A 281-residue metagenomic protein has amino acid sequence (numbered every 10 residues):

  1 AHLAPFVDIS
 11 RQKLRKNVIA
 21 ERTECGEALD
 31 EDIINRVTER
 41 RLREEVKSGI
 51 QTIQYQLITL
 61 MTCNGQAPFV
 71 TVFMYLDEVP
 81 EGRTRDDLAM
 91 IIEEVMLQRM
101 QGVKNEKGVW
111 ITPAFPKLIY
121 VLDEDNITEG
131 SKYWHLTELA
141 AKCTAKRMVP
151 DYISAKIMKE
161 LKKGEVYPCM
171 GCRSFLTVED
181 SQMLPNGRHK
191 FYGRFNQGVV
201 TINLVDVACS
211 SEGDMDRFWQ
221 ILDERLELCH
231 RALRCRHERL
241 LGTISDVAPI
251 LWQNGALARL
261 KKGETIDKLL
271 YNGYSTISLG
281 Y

Functional and structural regions predicted by a protein language model:
A1-N272: Conserved catalytic cores of very large enzyme subunits
N272-Y281: Aromatic-lined, polymer-binding surfaces characteristic of secreted/periplasmic polysaccharide-degrading enzymes
